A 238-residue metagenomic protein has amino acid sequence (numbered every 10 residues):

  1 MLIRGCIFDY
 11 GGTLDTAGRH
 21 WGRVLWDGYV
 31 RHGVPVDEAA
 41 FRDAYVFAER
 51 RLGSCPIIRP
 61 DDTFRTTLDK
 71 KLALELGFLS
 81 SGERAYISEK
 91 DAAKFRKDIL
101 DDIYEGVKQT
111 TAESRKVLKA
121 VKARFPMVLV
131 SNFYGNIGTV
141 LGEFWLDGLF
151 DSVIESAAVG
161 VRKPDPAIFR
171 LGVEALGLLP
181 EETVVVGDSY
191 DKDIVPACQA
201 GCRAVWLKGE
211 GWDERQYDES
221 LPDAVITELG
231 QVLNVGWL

Functional and structural regions predicted by a protein language model:
M1-R115, G138: N-terminal helical cap/lid subdomain that shapes the substrate entry/recognition surface in HAD-like hydrolases
M1-R4, A39, G82-R84, K90 (+3 more regions): Asp-based, Mg2+/Mn2+-dependent phosphohydrolase catalytic module
K122: Short conserved AdoMet
F125: Switch/coupling loops of ABC transporter nucleotide-binding domains
